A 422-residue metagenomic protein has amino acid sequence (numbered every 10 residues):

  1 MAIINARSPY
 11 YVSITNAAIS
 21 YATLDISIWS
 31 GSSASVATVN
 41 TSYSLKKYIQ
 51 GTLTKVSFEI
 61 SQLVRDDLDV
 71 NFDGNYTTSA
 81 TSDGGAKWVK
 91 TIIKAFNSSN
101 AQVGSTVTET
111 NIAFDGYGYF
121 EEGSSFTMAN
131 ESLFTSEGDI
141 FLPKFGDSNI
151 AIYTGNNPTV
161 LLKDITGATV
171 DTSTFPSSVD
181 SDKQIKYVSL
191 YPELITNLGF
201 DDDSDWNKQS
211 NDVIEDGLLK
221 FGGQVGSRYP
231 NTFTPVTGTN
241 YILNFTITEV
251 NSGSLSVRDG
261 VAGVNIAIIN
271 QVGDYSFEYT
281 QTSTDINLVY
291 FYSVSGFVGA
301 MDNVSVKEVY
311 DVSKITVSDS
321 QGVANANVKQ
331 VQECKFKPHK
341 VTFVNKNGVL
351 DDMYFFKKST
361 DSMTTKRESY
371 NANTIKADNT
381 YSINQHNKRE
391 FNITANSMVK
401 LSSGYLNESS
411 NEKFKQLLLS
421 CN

Functional and structural regions predicted by a protein language model:
M1-L190, K314-C334: Preference for solvent-exposed, low-hydrophobicity sequence contexts
N5, V179-D182, K186-Y187, G322-N422: Extracellular/virion structural assembly segments
Y11-S13, N244-T248, S402-G404: Short edge beta-strand/loop segments characteristic of extracellular beta-sandwich folds
A17, T248-S252, L406: Short solvent-exposed strand-capping/beta-turn motif centered on an Asx-Ser/Thr pair
I19, Y153-N156, N251-S252, Y310-V312 (+1 more regions): A short, compositionally biased
I19-Y21, A86-W88, G226, G238-N240 (+2 more regions): A general secondary-structure signal for short beta-strands and their flanking turns/coil in non-transmembrane regions
Y76-S82, A151, S210-N211, T246-T248 (+2 more regions): Short linear motifs in intrinsically disordered
I185, Y191-Q321: Extracellular and organelle-lumenal recognition/adhesion modules and their flexible linkers in secreted
